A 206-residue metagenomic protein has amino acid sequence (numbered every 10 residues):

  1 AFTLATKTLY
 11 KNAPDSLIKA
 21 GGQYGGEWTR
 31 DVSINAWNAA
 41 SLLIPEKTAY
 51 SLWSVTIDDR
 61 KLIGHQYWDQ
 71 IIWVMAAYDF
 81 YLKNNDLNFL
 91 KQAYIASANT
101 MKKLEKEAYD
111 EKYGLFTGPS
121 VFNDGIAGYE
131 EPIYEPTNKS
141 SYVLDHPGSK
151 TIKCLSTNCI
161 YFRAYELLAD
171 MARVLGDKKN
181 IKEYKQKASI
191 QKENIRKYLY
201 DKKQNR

Functional and structural regions predicted by a protein language model:
A1-A5, I44-I57, L87-E105, I160 (+2 more regions): Extended, well-ordered alpha-helical scaffold segments
A1-Q92, A98: Substrate-binding groove/exosite segments of carbohydrate-active enzymes
G22, V32, A93, S120 (+2 more regions): Solvent-exposed, flexible loop/coil residues
S33-I57, A127-G148, E183, I190: Solvent-exposed, charged interface segments at domain starts and junctions
L62-W68, E105-Q186, K202: The feature captures the catalytic groove of carbohydrate-active enzymes
Y200-R206: Carbohydrate-active enzyme catalytic cores, enriched for enzymes that act on polyanionic acidic polysaccharides
